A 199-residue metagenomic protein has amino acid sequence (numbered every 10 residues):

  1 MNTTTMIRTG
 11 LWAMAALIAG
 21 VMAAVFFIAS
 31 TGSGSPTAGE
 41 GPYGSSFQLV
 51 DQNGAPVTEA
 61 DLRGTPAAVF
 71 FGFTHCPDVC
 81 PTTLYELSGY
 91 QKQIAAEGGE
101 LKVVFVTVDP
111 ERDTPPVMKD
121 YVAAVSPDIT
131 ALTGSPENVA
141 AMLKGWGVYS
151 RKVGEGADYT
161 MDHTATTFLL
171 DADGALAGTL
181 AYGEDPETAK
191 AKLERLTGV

Functional and structural regions predicted by a protein language model:
M1-S46, V50, V199: N-terminal targeting signals for export/organelle localization
P42-G44, P66, D162-T164: Short, small/polar residue-rich loop motifs at catalytic or cofactor-binding pockets
F47-A67, Q91-I94: A short beta-strand-turn-helix
A60-T83, L87: Short active-site neighborhood of thiol/selenol oxidoreductases, capturing the structured segment around
P66, F73, Q91-G98, L143-S150 (+2 more regions): Sec/Tat-exported extracytoplasmic proteins
A68-V69, V103, T167: Hydrophobic beta-strand anchors of alpha/beta hydrolase catalytic cores
T82-M142: Structural microenvironment flanking redox-active thiols in thiol-disulfide oxidoreductases
N138-E194: Thiol/disulfide oxidoreductase modules built on the thioredoxin-like
